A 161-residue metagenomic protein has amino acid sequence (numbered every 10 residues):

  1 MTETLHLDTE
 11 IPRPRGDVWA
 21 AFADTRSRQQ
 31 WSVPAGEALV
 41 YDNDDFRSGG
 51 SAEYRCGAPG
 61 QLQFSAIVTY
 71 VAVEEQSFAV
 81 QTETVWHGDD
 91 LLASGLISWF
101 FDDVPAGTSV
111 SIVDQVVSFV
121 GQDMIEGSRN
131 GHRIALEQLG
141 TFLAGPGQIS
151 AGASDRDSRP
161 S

Functional and structural regions predicted by a protein language model:
M1, D44-F46, G60-F64, D89-A93 (+1 more regions): A generic structural micro-feature
M1-A38: Hydrophobic ligand-binding cavity/cleft-lining segments
L7-T9, Y41-D42, A66-A72, G95-D103: Hydrophobic/aromatic beta-strand elements that line small-molecule binding cavities or substrate pockets in beta-rich
R15-G16, R47, V71-F78, F100-S109: A short, structured loop/turn motif at beta-sheet edges
V18-F22, R28, A52-Y54, Y70 (+4 more regions): Hydrophobic pocket/interface hotspot
V40-V85: Glycine-rich portal/gate segments that line the openings of hydrophobic small-molecule binding cavities
V80-T82, W86-I134: Beta-strand/loop substructures that line and gate deep hydrophobic ligand-binding cavities in soluble
V116-S161: A conserved amphipathic terminal alpha-helix motif
